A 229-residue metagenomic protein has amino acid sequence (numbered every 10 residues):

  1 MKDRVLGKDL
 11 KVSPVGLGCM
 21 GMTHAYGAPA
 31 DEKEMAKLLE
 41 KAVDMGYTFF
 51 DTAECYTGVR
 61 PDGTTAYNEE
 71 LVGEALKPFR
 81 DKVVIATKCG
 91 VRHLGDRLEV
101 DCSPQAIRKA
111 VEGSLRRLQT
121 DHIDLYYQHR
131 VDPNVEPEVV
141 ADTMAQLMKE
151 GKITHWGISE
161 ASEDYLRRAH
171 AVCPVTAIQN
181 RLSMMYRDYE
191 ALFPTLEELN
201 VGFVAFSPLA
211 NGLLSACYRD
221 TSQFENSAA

Functional and structural regions predicted by a protein language model:
M1-V83: N-terminal binding-site loop/beta-alpha segment at the start of enzyme catalytic domains that lines or forms
D3, L39, E69-G73, V111-L115 (+3 more regions): Generic structural signal for well-ordered alpha-helices, preferentially at hydrophobic/aromatic core positions
L10-V15, G46-T48, F79-V83, T120-D124 (+4 more regions): Short, well-ordered coil/turn segments that N-cap beta-strands
L17, M35, F50, V72 (+8 more regions): Conserved, mostly hydrophobic/aromatic
G21-K33, H93-R108: Active-site mouth loops of central-metabolism enzymes
C55-Y56, P78-C102: Structural motif corresponding to the early beta-alpha repeats
A106-Y127, E150: CE4/NodB-like, metal-dependent polysaccharide N-deacetylase domain that modifies extracellular/periplasmic N-acetylated
V131-A229: Beta/alpha (TIM)-barrel catalytic core signal, keyed to glycine-rich beta->alpha loops juxtaposed to Asp/Glu that bind
